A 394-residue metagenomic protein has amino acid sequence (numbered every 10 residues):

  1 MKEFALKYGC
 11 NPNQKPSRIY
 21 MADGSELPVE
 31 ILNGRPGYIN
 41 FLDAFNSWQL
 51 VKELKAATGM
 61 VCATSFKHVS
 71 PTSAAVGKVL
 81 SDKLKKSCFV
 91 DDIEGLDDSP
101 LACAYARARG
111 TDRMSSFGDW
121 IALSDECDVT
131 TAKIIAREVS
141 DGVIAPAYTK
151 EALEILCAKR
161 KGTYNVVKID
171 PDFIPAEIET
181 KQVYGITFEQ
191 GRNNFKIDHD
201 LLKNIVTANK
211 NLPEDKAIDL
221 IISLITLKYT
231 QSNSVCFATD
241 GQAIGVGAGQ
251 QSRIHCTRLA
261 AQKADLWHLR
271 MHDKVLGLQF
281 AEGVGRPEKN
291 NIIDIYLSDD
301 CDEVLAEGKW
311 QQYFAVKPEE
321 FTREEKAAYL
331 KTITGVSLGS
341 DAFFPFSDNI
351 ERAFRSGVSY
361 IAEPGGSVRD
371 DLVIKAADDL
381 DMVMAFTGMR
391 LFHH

Functional and structural regions predicted by a protein language model:
M1-L201, K216-S234: Active-site loops and adjacent core secondary-structure elements that bind or stabilize anionic groups
E53, Y229, L266-R270, R355: Conserved helix-loop functional segments at active or binding sites
A57-S65, V166-I169, S232-T239, L269-F280 (+1 more regions): Flexible, glycine/charged-enriched surface loops at secondary-structure junctions
S70, C127, T239-Q242, F344 (+1 more regions): Active-site-proximal loop/turn and secondary-structure-junction residues that shape catalytic pockets, frequently
T72-R113, I244-S347: Glycine- and Gly-Pro-enriched alpha-helical subdomains that act as flexible, kink-prone "lid/hinge" or packing modules
D119, L123-S124, R137-V167, D172-I174 (+4 more regions): C-terminal binding/interaction regions
S124-E126, I205-D215, F344: Bateman/CBS regulatory modules and CBS-like beta-alpha motifs in cytosolic regions of diverse proteins
E177-L212, R270-R286, I292: Substrate-contacting helices/loops that form the catalytic groove of nucleic-acid and nucleotide-polymer processing
